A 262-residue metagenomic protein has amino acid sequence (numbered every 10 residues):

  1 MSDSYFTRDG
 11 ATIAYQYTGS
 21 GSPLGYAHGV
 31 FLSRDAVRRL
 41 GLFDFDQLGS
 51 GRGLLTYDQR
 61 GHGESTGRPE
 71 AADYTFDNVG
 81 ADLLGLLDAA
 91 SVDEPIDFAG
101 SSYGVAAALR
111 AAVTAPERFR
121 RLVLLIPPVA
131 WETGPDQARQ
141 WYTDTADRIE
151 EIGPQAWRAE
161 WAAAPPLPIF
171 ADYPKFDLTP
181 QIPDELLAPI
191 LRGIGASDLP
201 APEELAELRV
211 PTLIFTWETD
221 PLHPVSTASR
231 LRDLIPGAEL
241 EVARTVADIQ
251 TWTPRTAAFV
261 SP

Functional and structural regions predicted by a protein language model:
T7-T66: Conserved HGGG/HGGXW glycine-rich cap/lid loop of the alpha/beta-hydrolase fold
Q47, L55-I96: Active-site loop/oxyanion-hole signature of alpha/beta-hydrolase fold enzymes
G100-S102, W217: Conserved alpha/beta-hydrolase "nucleophile elbow" surrounding the catalytic nucleophile
A106-I149: Flexible "cap/lid" loop of the alpha/beta hydrolase fold
T133-D136, E150-A196, E204: Conserved alpha/beta-hydrolase catalytic His-Asp/Glu region
L208, I214-T216: Short beta-strand/loop motif that positions the catalytic acidic residue of the alpha/beta-hydrolase fold
P221-T227: Conserved alpha/beta-hydrolase "acid-adjacent" motif
G237-P262: Catalytic active-site module of serine/aspartate enzymes centered on a nucleophile-bearing elbow/loop
